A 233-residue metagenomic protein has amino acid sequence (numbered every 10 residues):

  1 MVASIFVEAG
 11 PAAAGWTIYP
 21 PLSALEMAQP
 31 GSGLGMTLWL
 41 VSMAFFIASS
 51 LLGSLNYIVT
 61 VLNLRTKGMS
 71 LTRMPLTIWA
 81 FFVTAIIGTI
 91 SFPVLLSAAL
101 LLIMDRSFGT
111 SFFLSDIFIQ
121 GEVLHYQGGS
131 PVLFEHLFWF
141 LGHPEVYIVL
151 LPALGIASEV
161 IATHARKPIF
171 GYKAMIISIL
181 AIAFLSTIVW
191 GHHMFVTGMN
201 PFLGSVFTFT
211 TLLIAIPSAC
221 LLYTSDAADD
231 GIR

Functional and structural regions predicted by a protein language model:
M1-I18, M36-T60, T77-H125, F134-T163 (+2 more regions): Hydrophobic cores of alpha-helical transmembrane segments in multi-pass integral membrane proteins
I18-S32: Sequence context of c-type cytochrome heme-c attachment sites
Q29-G33, L124-G128: Helix-boundary and loop/linker segments of multi-pass membrane transporters
G33, T66-T77: Membrane-interface helix-loop-helix junctions at boundaries between adjacent transmembrane segments
K67-L71, A165-G171: Membrane-interface helix-boundary motifs at transmembrane edges
V196-P201: Membrane-interface helix caps and helix-loop-helix hairpins in membrane proteins
Y223, D230-R233: Single conserved hydrophobic/aromatic residue that forms the stacking wall/gate of nucleotide- or nucleobase-binding
